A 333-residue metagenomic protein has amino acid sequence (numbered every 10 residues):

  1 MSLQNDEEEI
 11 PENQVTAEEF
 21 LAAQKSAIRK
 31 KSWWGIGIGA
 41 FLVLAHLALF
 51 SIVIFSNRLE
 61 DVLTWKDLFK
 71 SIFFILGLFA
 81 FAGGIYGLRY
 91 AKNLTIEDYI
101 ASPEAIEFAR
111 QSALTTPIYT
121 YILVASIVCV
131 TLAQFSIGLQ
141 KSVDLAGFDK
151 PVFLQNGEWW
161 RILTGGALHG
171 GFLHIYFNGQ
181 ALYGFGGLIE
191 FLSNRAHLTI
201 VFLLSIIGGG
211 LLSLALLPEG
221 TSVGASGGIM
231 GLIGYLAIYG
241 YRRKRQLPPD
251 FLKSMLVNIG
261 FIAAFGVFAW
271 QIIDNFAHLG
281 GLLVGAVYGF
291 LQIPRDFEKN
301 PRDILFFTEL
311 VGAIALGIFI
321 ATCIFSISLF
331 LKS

Functional and structural regions predicted by a protein language model:
M1-Q4: N-terminal targeting leader peptides, primarily classical Sec-type signal peptides for secretion
E7-S333: A detector for small-residue-rich transmembrane helices and their helix-helix packing motifs
